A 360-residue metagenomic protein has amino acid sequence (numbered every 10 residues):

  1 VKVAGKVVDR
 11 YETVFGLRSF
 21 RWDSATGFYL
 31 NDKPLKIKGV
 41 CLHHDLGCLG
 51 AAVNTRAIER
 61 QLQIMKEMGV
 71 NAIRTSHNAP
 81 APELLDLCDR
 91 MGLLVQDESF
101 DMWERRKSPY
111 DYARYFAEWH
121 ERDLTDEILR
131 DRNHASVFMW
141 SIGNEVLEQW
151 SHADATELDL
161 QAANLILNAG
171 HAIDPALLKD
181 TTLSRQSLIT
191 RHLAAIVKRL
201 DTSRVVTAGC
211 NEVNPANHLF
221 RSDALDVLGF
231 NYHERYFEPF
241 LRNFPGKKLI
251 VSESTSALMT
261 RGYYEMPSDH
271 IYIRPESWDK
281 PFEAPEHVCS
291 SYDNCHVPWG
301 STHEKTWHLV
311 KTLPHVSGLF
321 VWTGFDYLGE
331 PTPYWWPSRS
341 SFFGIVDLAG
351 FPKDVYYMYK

Functional and structural regions predicted by a protein language model:
V1-G5: Internal, hydrophobic beta-strand segments that form the core of beta-sheet-rich folds
K6-K360: Extended substrate-binding grooves/exosites of carbohydrate-active enzymes
